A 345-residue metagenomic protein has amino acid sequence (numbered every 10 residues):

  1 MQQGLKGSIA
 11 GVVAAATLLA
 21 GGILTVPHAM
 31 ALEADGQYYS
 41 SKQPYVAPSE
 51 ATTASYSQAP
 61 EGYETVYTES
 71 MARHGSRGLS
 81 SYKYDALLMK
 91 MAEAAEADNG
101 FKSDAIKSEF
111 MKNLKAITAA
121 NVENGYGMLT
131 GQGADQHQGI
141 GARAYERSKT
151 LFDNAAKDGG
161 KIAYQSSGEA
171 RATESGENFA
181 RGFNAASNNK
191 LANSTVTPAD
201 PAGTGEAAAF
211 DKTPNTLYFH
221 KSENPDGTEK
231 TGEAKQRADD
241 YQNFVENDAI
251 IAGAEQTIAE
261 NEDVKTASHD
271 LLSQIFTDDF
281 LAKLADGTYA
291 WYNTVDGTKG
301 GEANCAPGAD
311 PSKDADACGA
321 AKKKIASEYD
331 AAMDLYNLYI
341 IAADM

Functional and structural regions predicted by a protein language model:
M1-A31: Secretory targeting and sorting signals
L32-M345: Long, internal stretches of domain cores in catalytic or enzyme-like folds, emphasizing the mature domain core
